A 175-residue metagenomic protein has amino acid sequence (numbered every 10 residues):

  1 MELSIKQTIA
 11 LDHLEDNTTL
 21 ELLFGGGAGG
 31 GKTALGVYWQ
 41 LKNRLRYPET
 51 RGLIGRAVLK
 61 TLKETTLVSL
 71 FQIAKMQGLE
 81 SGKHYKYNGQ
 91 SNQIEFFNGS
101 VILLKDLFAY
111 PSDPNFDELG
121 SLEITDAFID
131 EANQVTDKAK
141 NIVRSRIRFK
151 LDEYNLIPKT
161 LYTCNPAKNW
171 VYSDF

Functional and structural regions predicted by a protein language model:
M1-F175: Phosphate/NTP-binding elements of NTP-utilizing enzymes
